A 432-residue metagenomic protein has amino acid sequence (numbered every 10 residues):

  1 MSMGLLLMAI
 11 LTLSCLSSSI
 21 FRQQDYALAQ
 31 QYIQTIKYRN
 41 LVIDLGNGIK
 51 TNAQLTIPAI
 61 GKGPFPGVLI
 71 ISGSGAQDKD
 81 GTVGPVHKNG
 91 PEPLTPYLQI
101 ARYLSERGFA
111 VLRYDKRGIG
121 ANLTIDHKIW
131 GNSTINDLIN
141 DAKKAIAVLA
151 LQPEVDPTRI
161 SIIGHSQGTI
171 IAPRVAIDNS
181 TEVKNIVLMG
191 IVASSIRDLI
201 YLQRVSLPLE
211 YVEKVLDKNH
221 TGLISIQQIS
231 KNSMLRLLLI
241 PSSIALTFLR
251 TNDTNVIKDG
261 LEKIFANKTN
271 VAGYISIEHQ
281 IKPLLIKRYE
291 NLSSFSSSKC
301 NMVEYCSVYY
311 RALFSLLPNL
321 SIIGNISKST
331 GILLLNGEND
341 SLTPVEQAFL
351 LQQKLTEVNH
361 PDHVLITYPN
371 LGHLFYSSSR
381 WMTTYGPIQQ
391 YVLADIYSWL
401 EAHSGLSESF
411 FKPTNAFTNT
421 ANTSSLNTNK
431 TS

Functional and structural regions predicted by a protein language model:
L28-G63: N-terminal cap/lid segment of alpha/beta-hydrolase-fold proteins
G61-P64, V68-Y103: Short, surface-exposed "cap/lid" segments of acyl-processing enzymes
G131-Q152: Alpha/beta-hydrolase active-site loop
V148-E154, T158-V205: Primarily recognizes the serine-hydrolase "nucleophile elbow" in alpha/beta-hydrolase and SGNH/GDSL folds
M189-N325: Accessory cap/linker subdomain of secreted extracellular hydrolases
L334-N336, D340: Short beta-strand/loop motif that positions the catalytic acidic residue of the alpha/beta-hydrolase fold
S341-Q347: Conserved alpha/beta-hydrolase "acid-adjacent" motif
R380-T420: Catalytic active-site module of serine/aspartate enzymes centered on a nucleophile-bearing elbow/loop
